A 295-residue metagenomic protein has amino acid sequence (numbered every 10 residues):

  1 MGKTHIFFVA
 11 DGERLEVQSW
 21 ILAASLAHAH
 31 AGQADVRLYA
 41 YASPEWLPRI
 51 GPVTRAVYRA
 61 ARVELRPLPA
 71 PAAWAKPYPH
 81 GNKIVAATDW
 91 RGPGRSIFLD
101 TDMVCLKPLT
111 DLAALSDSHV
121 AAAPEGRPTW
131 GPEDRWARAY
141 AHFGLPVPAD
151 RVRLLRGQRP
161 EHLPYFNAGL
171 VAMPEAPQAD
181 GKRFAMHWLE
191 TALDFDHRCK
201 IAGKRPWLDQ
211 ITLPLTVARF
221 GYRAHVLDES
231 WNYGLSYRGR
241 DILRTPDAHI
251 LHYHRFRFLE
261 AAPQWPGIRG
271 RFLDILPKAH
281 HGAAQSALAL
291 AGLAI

Functional and structural regions predicted by a protein language model:
M1-I295: Glycosyltransferase catalytic domains, chiefly GT-A lineage
